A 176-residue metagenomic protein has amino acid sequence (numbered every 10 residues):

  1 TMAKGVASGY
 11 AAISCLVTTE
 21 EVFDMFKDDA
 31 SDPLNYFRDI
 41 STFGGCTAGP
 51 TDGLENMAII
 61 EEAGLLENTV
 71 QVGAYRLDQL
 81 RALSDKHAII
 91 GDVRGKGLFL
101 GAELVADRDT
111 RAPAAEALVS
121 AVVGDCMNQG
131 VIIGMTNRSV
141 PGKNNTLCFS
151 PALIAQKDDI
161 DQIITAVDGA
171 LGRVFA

Functional and structural regions predicted by a protein language model:
T1-A176: Conserved N-terminal phosphate-binding loop of PLP-dependent enzymes in the Aspartate aminotransferase
